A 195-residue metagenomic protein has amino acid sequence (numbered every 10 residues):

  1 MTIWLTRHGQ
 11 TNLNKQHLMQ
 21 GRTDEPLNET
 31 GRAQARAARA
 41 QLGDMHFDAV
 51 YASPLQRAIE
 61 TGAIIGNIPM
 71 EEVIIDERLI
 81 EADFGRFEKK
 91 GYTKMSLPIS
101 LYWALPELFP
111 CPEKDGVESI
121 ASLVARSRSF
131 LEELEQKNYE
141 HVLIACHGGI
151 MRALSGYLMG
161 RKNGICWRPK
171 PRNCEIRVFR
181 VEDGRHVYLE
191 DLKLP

Functional and structural regions predicted by a protein language model:
M1-W4: Extreme N-terminal starter segment of soluble prokaryotic enzymes
T6, Q10-P69: Active-site-proximal alpha-helix that buttresses catalytic centers in soluble enzyme cores
G9, H141, G148: Active-site metal-binding loops of divalent metal-dependent hydrolases
G43-H46, L134-E140: Glycine-rich phosphate-binding loop signature in dinucleotide/nucleotide-binding domains
A52-S53, A125, A145-C146: Short beta-strand scaffold positions
I68-R126: Phosphate-handling substructures
K162-V187: Domain-level recognition of soluble alpha/beta enzyme cores, biased toward histidine phosphatases/phosphomutases
E190-P195: Acidic, His/Gly-rich catalytic cores of divalent-metal-dependent hydrolytic chemistry
